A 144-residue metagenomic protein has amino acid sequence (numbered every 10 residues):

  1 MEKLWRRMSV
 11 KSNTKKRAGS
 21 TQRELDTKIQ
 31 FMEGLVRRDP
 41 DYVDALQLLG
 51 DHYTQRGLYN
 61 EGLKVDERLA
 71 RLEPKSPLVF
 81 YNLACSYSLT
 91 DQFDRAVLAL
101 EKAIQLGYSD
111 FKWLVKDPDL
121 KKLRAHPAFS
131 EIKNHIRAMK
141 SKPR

Functional and structural regions predicted by a protein language model:
M1-Q30, G34, P143-R144: Long, contiguous interaction/recruitment modules in multidomain scaffold/adaptor proteins
K16-L25, S109-H135: TPR/TPR-like alpha-solenoid helical repeat scaffolds
R17-T21, E33-D91: Alpha-helical adaptor scaffolds
D44-A45, G50-D51, L63, P77-L78 (+2 more regions): Accessory recognition modules or surfaces
P77-L78, L106-K116, P143-R144: Boundary/linker segments of alpha-helical solenoid repeat arrays
D94-F111, N134-S141: TPR/TPR-like (Sel1-like) alpha-helical repeat modules
